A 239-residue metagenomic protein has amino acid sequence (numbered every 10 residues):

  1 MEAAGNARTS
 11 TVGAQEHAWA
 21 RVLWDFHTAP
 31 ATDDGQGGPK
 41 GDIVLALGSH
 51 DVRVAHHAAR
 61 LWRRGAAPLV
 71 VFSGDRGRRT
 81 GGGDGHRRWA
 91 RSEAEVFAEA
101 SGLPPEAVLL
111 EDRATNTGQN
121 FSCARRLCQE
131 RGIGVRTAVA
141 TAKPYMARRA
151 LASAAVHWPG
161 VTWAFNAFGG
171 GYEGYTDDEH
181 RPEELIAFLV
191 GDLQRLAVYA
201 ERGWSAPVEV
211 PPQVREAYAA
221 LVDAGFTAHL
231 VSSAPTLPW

Functional and structural regions predicted by a protein language model:
M1-L189, W239: A structural signal for short, hydrophobic/glycine-enriched beta-strand patches
T176-T236: A conserved mid-domain beta-alpha-beta active-site/ligand-binding segment of alpha/beta enzyme cores
